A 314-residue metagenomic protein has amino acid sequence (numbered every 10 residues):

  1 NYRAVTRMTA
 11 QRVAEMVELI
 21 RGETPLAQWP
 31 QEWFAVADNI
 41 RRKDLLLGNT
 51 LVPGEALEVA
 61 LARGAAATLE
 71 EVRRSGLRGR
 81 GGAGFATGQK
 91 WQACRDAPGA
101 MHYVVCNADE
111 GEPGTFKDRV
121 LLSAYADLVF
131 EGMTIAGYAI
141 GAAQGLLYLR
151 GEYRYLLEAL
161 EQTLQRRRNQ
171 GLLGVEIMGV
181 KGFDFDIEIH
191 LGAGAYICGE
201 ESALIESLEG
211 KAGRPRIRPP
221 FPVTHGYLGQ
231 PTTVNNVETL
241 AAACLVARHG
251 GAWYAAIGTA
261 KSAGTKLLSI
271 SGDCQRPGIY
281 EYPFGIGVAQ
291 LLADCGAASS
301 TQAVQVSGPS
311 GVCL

Functional and structural regions predicted by a protein language model:
N1-L314: Feature of Fe-S/electron-transfer and energy-metabolism proteins that preferentially highlights extended coupling
